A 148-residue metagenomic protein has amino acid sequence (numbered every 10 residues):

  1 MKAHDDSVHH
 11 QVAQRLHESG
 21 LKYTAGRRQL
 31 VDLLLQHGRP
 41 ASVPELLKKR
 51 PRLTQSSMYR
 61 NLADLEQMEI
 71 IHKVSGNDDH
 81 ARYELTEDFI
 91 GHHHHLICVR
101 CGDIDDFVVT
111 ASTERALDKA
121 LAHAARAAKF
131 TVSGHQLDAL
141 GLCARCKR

Functional and structural regions predicted by a protein language model:
D6-G20: Short, Lys/Arg-enriched N-terminal segment that forms or immediately precedes the first helix of a structured domain
Y23-A25, H37-S42: Short capping segments at the starts of secondary-structure elements
R28-L33: Pre-recognition alpha-helix immediately N-terminal to the DNA-recognition helix within helix-turn-helix or winged-helix
E45-K49: A short acidic, leucine-rich amphipathic alpha-helix
M58-M68: Basic amphipathic alpha-helical segments that dock to polyanions
M68-R148: Non-DNA-binding regulatory cores of transcription-related proteins, predominantly C-terminal effector-binding
